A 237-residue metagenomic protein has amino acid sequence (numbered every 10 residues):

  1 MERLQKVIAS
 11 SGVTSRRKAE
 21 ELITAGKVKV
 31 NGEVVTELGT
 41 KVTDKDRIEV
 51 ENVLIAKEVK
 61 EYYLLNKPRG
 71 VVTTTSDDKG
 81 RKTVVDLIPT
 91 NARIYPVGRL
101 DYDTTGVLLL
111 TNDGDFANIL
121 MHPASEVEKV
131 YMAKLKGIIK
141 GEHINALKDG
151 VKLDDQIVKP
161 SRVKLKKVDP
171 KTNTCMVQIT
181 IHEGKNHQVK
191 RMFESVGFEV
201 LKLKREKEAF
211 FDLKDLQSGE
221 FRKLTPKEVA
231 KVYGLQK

Functional and structural regions predicted by a protein language model:
M1-K237: Basic, flexible Lys/Arg- and Gly-enriched helix-loop patches that mediate nucleic-acid binding at interfaces with rRNA
